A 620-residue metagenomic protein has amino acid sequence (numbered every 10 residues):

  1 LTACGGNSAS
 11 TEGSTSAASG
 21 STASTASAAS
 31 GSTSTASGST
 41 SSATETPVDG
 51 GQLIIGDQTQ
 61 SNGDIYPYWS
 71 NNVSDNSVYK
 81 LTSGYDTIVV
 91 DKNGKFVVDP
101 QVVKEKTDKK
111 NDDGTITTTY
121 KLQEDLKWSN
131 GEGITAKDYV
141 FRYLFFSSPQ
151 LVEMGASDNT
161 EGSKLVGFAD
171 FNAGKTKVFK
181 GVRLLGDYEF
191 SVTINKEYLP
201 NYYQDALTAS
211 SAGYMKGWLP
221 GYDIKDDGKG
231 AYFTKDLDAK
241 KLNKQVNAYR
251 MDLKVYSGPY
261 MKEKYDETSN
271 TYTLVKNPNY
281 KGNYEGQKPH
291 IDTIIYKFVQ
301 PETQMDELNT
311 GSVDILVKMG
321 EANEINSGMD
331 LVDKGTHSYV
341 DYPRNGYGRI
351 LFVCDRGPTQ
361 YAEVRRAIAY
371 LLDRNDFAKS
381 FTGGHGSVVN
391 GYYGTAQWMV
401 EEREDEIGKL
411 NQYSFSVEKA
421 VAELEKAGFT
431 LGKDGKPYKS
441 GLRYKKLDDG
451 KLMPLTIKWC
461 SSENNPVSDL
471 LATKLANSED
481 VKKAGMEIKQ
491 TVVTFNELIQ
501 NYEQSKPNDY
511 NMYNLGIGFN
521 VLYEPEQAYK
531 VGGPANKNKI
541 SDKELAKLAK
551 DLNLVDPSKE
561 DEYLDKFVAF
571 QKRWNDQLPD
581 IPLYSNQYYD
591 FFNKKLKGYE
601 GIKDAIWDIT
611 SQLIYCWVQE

Functional and structural regions predicted by a protein language model:
I54-D113: N-terminal lobe/hinge region of extracytoplasmic solute-binding protein
V89, G213, V275-Y280, Y342-A367 (+6 more regions): A bilobed periplasmic-binding-protein/Venus flytrap-type ligand-binding module shared by bacterial periplasmic
K104-E161, L185, S191, P358-Q360 (+1 more regions): Aromatic- and charge-enriched surface segment that lines or borders ligand/interaction sites
T119, A156-L237: Surface-exposed binding/hinge segments that line and control ligand-binding clefts or catalytic entry sites
T208-G286, T293, A422: Gly/Pro-rich hinge or "lid" segments in bacterial periplasmic/extracellular proteins
A248, N279-S327: Ligand-site clamp/hinge motif
Y361-N477, Q619: Append "and occasionally in soluble cytosolic enzymes with long acidic Gly/Pro-rich linkers
L371-E406, D469-N477, E503-E620: Detector for C-terminal structural segments
